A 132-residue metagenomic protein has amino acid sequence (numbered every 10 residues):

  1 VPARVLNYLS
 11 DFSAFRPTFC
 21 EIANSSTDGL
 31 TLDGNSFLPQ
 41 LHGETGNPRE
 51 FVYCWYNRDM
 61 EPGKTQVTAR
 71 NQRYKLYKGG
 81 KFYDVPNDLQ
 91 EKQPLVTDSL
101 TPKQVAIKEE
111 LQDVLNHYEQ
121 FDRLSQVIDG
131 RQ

Functional and structural regions predicted by a protein language model:
V1-R4, Y8-N87, Y118-S125: C-terminal cap/loop subdomain of S1 sulfatases and analogous C-terminal strand-loop tails that border
A3-V5, T97-L100: Second-shell loop/turn segments in exported
N47-P48, S99-K103: Cytochrome P450 catalytic domain signature, combining two hallmark sequence patches
T101-S125: Charge-dense polyanion-binding interfaces
I128: Acidic/polar, compositionally biased interaction segments
